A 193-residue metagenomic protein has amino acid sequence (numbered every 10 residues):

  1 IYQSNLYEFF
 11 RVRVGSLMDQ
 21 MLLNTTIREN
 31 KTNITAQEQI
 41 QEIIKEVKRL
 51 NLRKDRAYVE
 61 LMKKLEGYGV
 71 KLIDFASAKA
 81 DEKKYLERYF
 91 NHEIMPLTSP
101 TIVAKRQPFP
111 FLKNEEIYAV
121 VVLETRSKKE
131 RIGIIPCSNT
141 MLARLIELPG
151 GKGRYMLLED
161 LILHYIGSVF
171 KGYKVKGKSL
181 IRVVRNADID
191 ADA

Functional and structural regions predicted by a protein language model:
I1-A193: N-terminal non-catalytic structural scaffold regions of very large proteins
